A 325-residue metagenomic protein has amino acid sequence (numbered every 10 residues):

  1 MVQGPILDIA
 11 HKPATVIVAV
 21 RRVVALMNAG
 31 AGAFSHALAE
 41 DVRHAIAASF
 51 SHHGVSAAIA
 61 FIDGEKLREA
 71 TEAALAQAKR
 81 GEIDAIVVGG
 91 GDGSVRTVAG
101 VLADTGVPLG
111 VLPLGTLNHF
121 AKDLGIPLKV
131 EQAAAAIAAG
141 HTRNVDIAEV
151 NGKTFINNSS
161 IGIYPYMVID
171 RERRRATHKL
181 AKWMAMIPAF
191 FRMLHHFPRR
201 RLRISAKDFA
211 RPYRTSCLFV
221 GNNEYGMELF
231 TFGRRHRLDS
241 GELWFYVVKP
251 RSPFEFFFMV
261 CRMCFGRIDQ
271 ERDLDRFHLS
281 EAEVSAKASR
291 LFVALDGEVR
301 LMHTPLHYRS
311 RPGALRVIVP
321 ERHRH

Functional and structural regions predicted by a protein language model:
M1-I86, R96, A210, R324: ATP/NTP phosphate-donor binding region
G4-P13, A37, A206-P212, T231 (+2 more regions): ATP/nucleoside-binding phosphotransfer catalytic cores, i.e., glycine-rich phosphate-binding loops
R22, K153-T154, R201, C217 (+6 more regions): Structural motif
V24, G30, S35-H36, H44 (+4 more regions): Catalytic core of DAGKc-family lipid kinases
D92, L218: Short conserved active-site loop signatures built around small residues
G93-V107: Short Gly/Thr/Asp-enriched flexible loops that form oxyanion-binding sites at enzyme active sites
S160, F219-G233, V299: Glycine-rich phosphate/pyrophosphate-binding beta-alpha loops
R175-M184, G226-L229, R234-E255: Gly/Ser/Thr-rich active-site loops/lids in small-molecule metabolic enzymes that frequently grip phosphoryl groups
